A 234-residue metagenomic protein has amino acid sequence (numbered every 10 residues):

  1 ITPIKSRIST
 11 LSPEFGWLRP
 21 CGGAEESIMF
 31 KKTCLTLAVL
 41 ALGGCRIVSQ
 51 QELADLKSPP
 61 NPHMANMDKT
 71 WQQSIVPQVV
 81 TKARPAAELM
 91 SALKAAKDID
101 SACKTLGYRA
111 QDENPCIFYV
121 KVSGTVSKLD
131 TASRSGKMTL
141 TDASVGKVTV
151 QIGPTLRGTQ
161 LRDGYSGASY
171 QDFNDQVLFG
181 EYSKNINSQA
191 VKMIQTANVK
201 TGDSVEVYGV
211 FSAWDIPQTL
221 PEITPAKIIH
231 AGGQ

Functional and structural regions predicted by a protein language model:
S6-C45: Sec-dependent bacterial lipoprotein signal peptides
C45-Q234: OB-fold and OB-like single-stranded nucleic-acid-recognition modules and their adjacent interaction interfaces
